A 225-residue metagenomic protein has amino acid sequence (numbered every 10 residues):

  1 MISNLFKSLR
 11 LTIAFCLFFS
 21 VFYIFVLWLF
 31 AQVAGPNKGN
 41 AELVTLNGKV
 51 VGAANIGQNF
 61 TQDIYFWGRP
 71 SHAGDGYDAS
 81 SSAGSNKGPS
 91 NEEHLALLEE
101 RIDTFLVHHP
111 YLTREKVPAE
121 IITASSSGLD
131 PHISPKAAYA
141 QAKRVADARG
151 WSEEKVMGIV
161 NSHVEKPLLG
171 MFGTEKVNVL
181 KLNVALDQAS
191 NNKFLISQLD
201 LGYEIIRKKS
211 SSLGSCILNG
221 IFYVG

Functional and structural regions predicted by a protein language model:
I2-F19: Aromatic-residue-lined binding/catalytic grooves and analogous aromatic/hydrophobic interfacial grooves in multimeric
S3, A96, E100-D103, G158 (+1 more regions): Solvent-exposed alpha-helical segments within well-ordered globular domains of core cellular machineries
K7, S20, L27-A148, V164-P167: Flexible, solvent-exposed loop/hinge segments and secondary-structure transition points
A140, R144-L199, Y203-I205, I217 (+1 more regions): Extracytoplasmic/periplasmic C-terminal soluble domains
S211, S215-C216: Targeting/processing segments of secretory and organellar proteins
I221: Short acidic/glycine-rich loops and adjacent helix/strand connectors that line catalytic pockets where negatively
